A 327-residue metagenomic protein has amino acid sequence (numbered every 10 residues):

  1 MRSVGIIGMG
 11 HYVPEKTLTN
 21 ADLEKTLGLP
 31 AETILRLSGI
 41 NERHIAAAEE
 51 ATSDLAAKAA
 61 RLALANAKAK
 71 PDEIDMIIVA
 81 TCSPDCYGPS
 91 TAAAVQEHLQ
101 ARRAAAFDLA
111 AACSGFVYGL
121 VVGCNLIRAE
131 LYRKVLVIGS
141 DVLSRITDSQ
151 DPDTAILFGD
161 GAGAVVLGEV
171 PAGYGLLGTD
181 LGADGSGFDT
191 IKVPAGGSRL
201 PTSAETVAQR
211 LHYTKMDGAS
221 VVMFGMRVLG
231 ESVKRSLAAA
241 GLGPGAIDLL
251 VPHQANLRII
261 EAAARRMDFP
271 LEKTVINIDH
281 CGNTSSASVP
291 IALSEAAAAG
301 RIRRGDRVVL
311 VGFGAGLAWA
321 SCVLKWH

Functional and structural regions predicted by a protein language model:
M1-A48, D151-M223, R227, E231 (+2 more regions): Condensing-enzyme catalytic core mediating Claisen C-C bond formation in acyl metabolism
I6-G8, I34, A63, I74-I77 (+8 more regions): Buried hydrophobic positions in well-ordered alpha/beta secondary-structure cores of metabolic enzymes
H11-Y12, A80-D85, A111-F116, G139-S144 (+3 more regions): Acidic, glycine-rich active-site loops and adjacent beta-strand->loop/helix elements that engage anionic groups
T33-D54, C82-V135, R265-L293: Conserved catalytic cysteine-centered active-site region of acyl-thioester-dependent Claisen-condensing enzymes
A59-D75, E231-D248, A296-R301: Phosphate/pyrophosphate-binding loops at sites that engage ATP/ADP/AMP, CoA/4′-phosphopantetheine, polyphosphate
A80-C86, I247-A263, C281-N283: Glycine-rich phosphate-binding loops at beta-strand->alpha-helix junctions
R128-A162: Flexible, glycine-rich active-site loops centered on histidine and acidic residues that chelate a metal or position
I291-V311, L317-H327: Catalytic phosphate/nucleotide-handling subdomain of diverse soluble enzymes
